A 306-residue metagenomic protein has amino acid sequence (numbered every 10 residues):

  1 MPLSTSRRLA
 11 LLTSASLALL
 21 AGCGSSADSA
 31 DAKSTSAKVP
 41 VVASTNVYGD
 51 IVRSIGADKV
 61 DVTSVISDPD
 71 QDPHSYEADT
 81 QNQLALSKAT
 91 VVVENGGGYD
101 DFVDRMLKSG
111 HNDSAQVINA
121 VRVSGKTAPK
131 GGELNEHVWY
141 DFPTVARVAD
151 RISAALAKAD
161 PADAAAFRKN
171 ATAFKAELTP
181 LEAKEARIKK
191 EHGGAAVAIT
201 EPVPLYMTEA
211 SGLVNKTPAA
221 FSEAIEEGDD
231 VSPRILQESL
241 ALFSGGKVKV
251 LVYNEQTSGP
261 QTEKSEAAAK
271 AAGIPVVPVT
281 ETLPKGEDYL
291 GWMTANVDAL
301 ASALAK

Functional and structural regions predicted by a protein language model:
P2-S14, L19-K306: Extracytoplasmic metal-acquisition and chelation regions
